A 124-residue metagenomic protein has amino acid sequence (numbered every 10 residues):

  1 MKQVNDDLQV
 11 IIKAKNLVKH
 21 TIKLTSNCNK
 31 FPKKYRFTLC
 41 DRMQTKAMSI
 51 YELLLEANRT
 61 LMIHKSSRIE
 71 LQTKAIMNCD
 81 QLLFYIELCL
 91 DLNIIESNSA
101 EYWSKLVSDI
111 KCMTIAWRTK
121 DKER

Functional and structural regions predicted by a protein language model:
M1-R124: Amphipathic alpha-helical assembly/interaction segments
